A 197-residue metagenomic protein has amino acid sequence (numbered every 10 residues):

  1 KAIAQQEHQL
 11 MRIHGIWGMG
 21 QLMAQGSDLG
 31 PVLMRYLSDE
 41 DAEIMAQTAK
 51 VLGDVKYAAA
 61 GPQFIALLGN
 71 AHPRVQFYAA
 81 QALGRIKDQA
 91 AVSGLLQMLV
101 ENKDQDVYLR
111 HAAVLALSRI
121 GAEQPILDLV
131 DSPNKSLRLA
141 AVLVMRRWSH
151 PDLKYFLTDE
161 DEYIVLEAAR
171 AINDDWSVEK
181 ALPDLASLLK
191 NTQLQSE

Functional and structural regions predicted by a protein language model:
K1-A4, A24-S38, Y57-G69, D88-V100 (+3 more regions): Amphipathic alpha-helical scaffolding segments comprising HEAT/armadillo-like alpha-solenoid repeats
A2-L22, G26: Beta-propeller domains
E7-H8, E40-D41, A71-H72, N102-D106 (+3 more regions): Short inter-helical turns and helix N-cap capping residues of alpha-solenoid HEAT/ARM repeat scaffolds
H8-L10, G30-I44, T48: Outer-membrane beta-barrel transmembrane domain signature of Gram-negative proteins, especially the mid-to-C-terminal
Q9-R12, M45, Q76, D106 (+4 more regions): Residue-level detector of extended alpha-helical repeat arrays and alpha-solenoid scaffolds
I16, M34, T48-K50, I65 (+9 more regions): Hydrophobic core positions within HEAT/HEAT-like alpha-solenoid repeats
G18-Q21, V51-D54, A58, A82-R85 (+3 more regions): Core register positions within helices of long alpha-helical scaffolds
D41-Q47, D54-A58, H72-Q76: Inter-heme linker and motif-flanking segments adjacent to c-type heme-binding CXXCH motifs in c-type cytochromes
